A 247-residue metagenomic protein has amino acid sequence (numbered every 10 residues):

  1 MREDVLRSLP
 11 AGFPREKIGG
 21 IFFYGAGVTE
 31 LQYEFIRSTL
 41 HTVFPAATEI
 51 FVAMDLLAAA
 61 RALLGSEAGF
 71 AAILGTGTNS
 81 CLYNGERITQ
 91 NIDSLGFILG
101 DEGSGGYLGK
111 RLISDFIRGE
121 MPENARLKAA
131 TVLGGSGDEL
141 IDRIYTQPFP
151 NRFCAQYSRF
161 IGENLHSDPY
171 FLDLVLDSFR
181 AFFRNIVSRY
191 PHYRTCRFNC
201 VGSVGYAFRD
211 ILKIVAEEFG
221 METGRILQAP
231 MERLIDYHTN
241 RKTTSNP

Functional and structural regions predicted by a protein language model:
M1-G20, F35, T39-F44, L63-F70 (+1 more regions): ATP-binding/phosphotransfer module of carbohydrate and carboxylate kinases, centering on a glycine-rich
T29-N124: Phosphate-binding/catalytic loop of phosphoryl-transfer enzymes
